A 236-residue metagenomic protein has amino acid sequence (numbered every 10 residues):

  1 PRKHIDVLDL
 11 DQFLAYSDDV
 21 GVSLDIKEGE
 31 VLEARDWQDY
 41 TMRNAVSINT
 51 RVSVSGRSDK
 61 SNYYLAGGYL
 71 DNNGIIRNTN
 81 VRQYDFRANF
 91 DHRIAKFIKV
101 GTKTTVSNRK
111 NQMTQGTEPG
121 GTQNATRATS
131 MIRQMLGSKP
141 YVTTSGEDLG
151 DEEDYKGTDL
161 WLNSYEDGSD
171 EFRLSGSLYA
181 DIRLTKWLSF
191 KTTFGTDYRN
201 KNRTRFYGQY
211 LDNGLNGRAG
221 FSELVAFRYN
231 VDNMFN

Functional and structural regions predicted by a protein language model:
P1-A34, N44, G74-T79, D85 (+2 more regions): Surface-exposed loop/interface segments of Gram-negative outer-membrane beta-barrel transport/assembly proteins
Y40-T41: C-terminal beta-signal and adjacent terminal beta-strands/loops of Gram-negative outer-membrane beta-barrel proteins
V46-V52: Solvent-exposed "coupling" segments
S47, S58-D59, R93-F97, R183-T185: Outer-membrane beta-barrel channels and translocator barrels
S53-S55, A66, N89, S177-Y179 (+2 more regions): Outer-membrane beta-barrel architecture
G56-K60, Y69: A generic beta-sheet turn/junction motif
Y64-A66, G101: Periplasmic plug
G67-N73: Transmembrane beta-strand segments that form the barrel wall of outer-membrane beta-barrel proteins
